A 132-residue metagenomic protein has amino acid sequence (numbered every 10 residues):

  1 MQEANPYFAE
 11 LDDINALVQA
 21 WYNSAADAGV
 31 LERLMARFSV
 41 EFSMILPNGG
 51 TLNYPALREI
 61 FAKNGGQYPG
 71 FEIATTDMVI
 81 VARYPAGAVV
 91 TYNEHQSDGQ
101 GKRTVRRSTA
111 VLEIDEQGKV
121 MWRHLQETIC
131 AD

Functional and structural regions predicted by a protein language model:
M1-A28, E32, S43-D132: A beta-strand edge to alpha-helix "cap/lid" segment located at domain peripheries
